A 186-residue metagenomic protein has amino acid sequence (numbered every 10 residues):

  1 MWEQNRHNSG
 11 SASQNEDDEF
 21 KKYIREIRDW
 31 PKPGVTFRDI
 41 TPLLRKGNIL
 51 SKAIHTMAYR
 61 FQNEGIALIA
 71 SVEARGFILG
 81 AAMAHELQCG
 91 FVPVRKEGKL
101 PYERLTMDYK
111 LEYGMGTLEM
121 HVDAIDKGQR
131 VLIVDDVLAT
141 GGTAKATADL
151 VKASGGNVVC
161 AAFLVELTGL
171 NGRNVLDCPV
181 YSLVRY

Functional and structural regions predicted by a protein language model:
W2-E16, K22, K145-Y186: PRPP-dependent phosphoribosyltransferase catalytic core
W2-I66: Active-site-facing substrate-recognition patch
G34, I69, F91, A161: Residue-level signature of catalytic and energy-coupling elements of molecular machines, predominantly ATP/GTP-dependent
G65-E73: Short glycine-rich phosphate-binding loop at a beta-alpha junction
I66-A67, Q129, V159: Conserved acidic residues
I78-C89, A148: Short Gly/Thr/Asp-enriched flexible loops that form oxyanion-binding sites at enzyme active sites
C89-V131: Short, glycine/charge-rich flexible loops or terminal/linker lids adjacent to PRPP-binding catalytic cores
D136, G141: Conserved G/P- and acidic residue-centered "switch" motifs that form tight phosphate/ATP-binding loops in soluble
